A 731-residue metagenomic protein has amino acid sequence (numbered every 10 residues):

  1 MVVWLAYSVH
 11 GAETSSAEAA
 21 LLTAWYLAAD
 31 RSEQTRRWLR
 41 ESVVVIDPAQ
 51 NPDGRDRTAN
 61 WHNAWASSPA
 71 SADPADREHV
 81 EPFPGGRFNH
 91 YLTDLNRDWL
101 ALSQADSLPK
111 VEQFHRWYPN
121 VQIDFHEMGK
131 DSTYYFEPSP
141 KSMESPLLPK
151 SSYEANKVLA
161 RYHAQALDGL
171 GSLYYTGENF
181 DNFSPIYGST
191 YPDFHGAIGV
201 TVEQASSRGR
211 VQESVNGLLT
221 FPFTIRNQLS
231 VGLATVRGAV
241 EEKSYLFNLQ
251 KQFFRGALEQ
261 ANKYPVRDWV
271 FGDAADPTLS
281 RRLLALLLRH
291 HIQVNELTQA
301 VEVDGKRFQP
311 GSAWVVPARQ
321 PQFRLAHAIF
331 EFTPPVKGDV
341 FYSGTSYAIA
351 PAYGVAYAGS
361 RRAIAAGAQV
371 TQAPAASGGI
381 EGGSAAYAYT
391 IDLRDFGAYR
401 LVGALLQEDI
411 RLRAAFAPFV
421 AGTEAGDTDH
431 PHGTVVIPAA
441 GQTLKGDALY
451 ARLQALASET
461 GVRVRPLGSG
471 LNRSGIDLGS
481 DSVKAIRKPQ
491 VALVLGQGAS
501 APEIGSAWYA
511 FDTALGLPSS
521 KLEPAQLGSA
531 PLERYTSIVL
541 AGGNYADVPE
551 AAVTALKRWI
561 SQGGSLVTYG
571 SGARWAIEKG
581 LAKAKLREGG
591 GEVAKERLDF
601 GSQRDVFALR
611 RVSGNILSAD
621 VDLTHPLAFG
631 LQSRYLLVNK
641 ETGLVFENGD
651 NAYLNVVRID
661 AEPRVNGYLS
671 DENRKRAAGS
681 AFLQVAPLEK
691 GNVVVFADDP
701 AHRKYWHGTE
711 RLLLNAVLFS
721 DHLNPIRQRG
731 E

Functional and structural regions predicted by a protein language model:
M1-T14, E18-S42, Y91, R97 (+7 more regions): Intrinsic-disorder/low-complexity accessory segments
L5-Y7, D47-A49, Q122-F125, Y569: Active-site neighborhood of phospho(di)ester-bond hydrolases with catalytic His/Asp-centered motifs
A24-L27, E41-A64: Carboxylate/His-rich catalytic cores and anion/metal-binding grooves
P48-D53, H62, F125-T133, G572-A573: Short, solvent-exposed turn/loop segments enriched in Gly/Ser/Thr/Pro and often Arg
N60-E78, L100, D106-S107, P119 (+1 more regions): Active-site cavity-forming subdomains of large catalytic enzyme subunits
A75-T93: Aromatic- and acidic-residue-enriched carbohydrate-binding clefts of CAZyme catalytic domains
